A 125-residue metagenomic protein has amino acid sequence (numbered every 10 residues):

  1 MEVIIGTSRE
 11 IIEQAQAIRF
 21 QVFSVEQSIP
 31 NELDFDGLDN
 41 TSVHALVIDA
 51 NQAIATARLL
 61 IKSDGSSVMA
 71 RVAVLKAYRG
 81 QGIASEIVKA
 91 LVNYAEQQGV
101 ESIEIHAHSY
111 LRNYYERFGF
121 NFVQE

Functional and structural regions predicted by a protein language model:
M1-A53: Short amphipathic alpha-helix that is part of the acyltransferase structural core
E10, D64, S109-N113: Short alpha-helical
V22, Y94, Y114: Short alpha-helical functional segments enriched in proximate histidine and acidic residues
L46, Q52-L60, S66-A73: Conserved beta-strand in the GNAT
V74, G80-N93: Conserved acetyl-CoA-binding loop-helix of GNAT-fold acetyltransferases
V88, A95-H108: Conserved GNAT acetyl-CoA-binding A-motif
E101, S109-E125: Conserved active-site alpha-helix within GNAT-family acetyltransferase domains
